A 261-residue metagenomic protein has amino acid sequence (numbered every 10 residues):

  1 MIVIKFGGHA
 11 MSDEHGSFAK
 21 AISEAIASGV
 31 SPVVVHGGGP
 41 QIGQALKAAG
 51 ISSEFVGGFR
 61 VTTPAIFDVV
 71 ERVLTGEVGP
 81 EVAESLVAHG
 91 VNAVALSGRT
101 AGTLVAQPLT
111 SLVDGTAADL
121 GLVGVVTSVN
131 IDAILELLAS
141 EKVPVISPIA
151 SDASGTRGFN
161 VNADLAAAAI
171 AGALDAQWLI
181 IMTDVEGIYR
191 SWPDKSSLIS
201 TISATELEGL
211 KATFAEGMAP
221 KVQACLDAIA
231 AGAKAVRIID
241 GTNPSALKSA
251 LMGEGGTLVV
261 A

Functional and structural regions predicted by a protein language model:
M1-A261: C-terminal catalytic "cap/lid" subdomain
